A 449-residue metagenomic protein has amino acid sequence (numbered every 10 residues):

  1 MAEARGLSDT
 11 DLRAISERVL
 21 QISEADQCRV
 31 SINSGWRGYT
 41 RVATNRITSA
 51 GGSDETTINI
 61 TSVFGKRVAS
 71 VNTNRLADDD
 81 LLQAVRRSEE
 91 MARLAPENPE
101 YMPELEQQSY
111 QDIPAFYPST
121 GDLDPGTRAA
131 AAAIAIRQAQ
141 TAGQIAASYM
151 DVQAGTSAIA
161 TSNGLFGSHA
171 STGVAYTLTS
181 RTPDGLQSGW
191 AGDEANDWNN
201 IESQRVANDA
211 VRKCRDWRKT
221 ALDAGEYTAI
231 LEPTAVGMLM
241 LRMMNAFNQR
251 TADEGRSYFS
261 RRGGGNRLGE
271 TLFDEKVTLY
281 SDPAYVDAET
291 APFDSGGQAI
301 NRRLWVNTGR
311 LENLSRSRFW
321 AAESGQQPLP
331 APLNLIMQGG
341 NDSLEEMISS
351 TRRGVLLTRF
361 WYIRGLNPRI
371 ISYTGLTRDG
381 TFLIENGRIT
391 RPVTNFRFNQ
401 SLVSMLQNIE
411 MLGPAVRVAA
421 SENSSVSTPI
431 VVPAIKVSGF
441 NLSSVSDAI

Functional and structural regions predicted by a protein language model:
M1-A291, Q298, N307-R310, L333 (+1 more regions): Active-site bordering "gate/hinge" segments that shape substrate access to catalytic or cofactor-binding pockets
D112, R262-I449: Dual-mode signal for accessory low-complexity, basic/Gly-rich regions
